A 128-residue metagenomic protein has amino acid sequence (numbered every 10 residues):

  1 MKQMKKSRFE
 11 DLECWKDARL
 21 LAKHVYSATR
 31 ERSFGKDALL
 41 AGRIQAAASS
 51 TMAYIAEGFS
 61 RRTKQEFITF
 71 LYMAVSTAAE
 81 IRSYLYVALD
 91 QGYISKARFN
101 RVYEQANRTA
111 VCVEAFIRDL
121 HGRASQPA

Functional and structural regions predicted by a protein language model:
M1-A128: Amphipathic alpha-helical assembly/interaction segments
